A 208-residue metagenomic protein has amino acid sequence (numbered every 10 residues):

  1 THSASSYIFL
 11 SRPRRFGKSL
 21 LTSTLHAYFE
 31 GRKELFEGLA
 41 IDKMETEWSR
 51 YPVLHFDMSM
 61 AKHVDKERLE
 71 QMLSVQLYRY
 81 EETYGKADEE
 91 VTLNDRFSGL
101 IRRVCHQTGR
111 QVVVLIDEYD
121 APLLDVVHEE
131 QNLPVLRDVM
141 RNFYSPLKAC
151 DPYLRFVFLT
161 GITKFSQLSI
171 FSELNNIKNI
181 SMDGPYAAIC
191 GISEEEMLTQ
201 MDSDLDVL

Functional and structural regions predicted by a protein language model:
T1-L208: Phosphate-binding site recognition
